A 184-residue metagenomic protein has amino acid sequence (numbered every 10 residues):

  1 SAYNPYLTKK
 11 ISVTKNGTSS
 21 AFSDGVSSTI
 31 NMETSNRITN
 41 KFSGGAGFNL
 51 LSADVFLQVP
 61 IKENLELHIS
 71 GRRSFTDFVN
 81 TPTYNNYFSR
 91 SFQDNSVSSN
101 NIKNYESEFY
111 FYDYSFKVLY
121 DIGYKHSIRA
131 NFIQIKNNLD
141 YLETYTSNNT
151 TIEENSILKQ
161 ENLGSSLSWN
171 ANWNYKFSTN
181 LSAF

Functional and structural regions predicted by a protein language model:
S1-V13: Short acidic/polar hinge/loop motifs at secondary-structure boundaries that mediate gating or recognition
K10-S19, S27-S35, F42-S96, S115-L119 (+1 more regions): Predominantly transmembrane beta-strands of Gram-negative outer membrane beta-barrel pores used for transport
V13-T14, R37-N40, N95-I102, Y112 (+2 more regions): Extracytoplasmic loops and strand-loop junctions of Gram-negative outer membrane beta-barrel proteins
F22, G47-N49, I102-F111, N155-E161: Short sequence motifs at beta-strands and strand-loop junctions characteristic of Gram-negative outer-membrane
N40-G44, E63-L67, Y124-I128, A171-L181: Outer-envelope beta-barrel architecture signal
S52-D54, E66, F111-S115, I152 (+1 more regions): Transmembrane beta-barrel architecture of outer membranes
S107, S127-T179: Flexible loop and strand-edge segments within Gram-negative outer membrane beta-barrel domains
